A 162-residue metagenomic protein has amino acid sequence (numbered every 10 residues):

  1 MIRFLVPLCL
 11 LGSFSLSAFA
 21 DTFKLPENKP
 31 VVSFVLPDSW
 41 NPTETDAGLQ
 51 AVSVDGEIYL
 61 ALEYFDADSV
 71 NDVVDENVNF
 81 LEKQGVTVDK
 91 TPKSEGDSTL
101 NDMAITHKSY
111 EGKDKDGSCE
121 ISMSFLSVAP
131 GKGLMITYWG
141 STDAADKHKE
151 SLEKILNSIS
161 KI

Functional and structural regions predicted by a protein language model:
M1-F4: Positively charged n-region of N-terminal signal peptides that target proteins for export
P7-L8, A18: Cleavable N-terminal signal peptides
F14-A20: Sec/Tat signal peptide C-region and signal peptidase I cleavage site
D21-D46: N-terminal "mature-domain start" segment
V31, A67-D72, T142-E150: Soluble non-cytosolic domains of exported or imported proteins
D38-W40, M135-I162: Surface-exposed amphipathic alpha-helical segments
T45-M135: Conserved polar/disulfide-associated segments of primarily extracytoplasmic proteins
